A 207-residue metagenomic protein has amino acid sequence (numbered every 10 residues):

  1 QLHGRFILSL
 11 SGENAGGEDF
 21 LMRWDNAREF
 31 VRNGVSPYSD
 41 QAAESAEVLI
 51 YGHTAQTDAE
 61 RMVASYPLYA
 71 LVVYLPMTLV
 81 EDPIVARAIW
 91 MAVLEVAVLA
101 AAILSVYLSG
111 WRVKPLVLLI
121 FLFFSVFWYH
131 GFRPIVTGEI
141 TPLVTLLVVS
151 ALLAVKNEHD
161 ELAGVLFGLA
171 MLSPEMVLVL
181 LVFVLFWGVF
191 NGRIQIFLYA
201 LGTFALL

Functional and structural regions predicted by a protein language model:
Q1-E95, A102, V106: TM-lumen/periplasm interface segments of multi-pass membrane proteins, especially the first transmembrane helix
A102-F127, L162: Transmembrane-helix signature of polytopic, membrane-embedded enzymes that assemble or transfer cell-envelope glycans
V106-L116, E158, W187-I196: Membrane-interface helix-boundary motifs at transmembrane edges
L119-F132, L169, F186: Short aromatic/hydrophobic helix-turn
R133-T141: Short acidic/glycine- and proline-prone juxtamembrane loop motifs at membrane-interface regions of multi-pass membrane
L143-H159: Specific aromatic-rich, kink-prone transmembrane helix
E161-E175, V179-W187: Membrane-interface alpha helices of multi-pass inner-membrane proteins
V179-F204: Perimembrane helix-loop-helix junctions
